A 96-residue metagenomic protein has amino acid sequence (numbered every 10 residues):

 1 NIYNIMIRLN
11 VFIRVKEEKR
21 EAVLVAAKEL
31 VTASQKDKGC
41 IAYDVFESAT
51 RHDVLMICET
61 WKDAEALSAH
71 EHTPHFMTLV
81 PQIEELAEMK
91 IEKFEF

Functional and structural regions predicted by a protein language model:
N1-I5: Short, Lys/Arg-enriched N-terminal segments with co-localized hydrophobic residues within the first ~10-30 amino acids
I7, D44-D53, T78-F96: Glycine-rich beta-strand-turn "strand-cap" elements at beta-sheet edges
I7-I13, D44-E71: Short, well-ordered beta-strand segments in beta-rich or mixed alpha/beta enzyme and ligand-binding folds
K19-I41, H75-T78: Short amphipathic alpha-helical segments
A26, F46, H70-T73, Q82: Residue-level signal for well-ordered alpha-helical positions
Q35, K62, E84: Short conserved AdoMet
D37-K38, R51, T73, L86: Acidic-histidine catalytic/liganding microenvironments
